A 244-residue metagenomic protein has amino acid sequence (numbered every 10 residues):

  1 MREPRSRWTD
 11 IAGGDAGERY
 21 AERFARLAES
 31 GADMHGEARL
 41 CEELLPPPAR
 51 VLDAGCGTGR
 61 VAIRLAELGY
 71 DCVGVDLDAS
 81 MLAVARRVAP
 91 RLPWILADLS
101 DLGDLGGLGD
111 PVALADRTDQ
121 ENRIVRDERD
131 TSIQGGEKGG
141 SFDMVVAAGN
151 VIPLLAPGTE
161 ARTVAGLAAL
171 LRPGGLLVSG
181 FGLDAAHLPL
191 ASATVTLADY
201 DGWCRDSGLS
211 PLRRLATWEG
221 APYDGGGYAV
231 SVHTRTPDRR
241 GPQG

Functional and structural regions predicted by a protein language model:
M1-P47: Conserved class I S-adenosyl-L-methionine
P48-G57: Conserved class I S-adenosyl-L-methionine
T58-G103: Class I SAM-dependent methyltransferase SAM/SAH-binding core
D104-G106, G136-M144: A short acidic, Gly/Pro-enriched loop at the edge of an enzyme's catalytic core that lines a small-molecule cofactor
D143-G158: A short SAM/SAH-binding and catalytic strip from SAM-dependent methyltransferases
A161-P173: A short glycine-rich, Lys/Arg-flanked "PGG" loop and its adjoining helix->strand segment in the class I
G174-G182: Conserved beta-strand signature within the Rossmann-like core of class I S-adenosyl-L-methionine
A193-G208, R214: Short alpha-helix
